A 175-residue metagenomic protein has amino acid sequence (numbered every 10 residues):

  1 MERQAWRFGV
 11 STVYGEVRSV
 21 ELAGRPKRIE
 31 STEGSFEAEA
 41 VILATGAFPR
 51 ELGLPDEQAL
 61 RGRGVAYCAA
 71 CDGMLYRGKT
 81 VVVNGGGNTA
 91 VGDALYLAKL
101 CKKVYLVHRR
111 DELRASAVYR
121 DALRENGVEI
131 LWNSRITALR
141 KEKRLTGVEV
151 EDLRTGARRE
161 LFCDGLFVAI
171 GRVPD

Functional and structural regions predicted by a protein language model:
M1: Aromatic/hydrophobic pocket-lining residues that form π-stacking "cages" and hydrophobic walls in ligand
A5-S31, S35-A38, K99-D175: A Rossmann-like FAD-binding core segment of flavoenzymes
G24-P26, A40, E51-E57: Short, conserved acidic/polar surface loops in the N-terminal third of protein domains
K27, E39-V41, R63, K79: Generic beta-strand structural signal
T45-G46, I170: Conserved NAD(P)H cofactor-binding loop of Rossmann-fold oxidoreductase domains
A47-L100: Glycine-rich dinucleotide-binding loop and its adjacent helix/turn
